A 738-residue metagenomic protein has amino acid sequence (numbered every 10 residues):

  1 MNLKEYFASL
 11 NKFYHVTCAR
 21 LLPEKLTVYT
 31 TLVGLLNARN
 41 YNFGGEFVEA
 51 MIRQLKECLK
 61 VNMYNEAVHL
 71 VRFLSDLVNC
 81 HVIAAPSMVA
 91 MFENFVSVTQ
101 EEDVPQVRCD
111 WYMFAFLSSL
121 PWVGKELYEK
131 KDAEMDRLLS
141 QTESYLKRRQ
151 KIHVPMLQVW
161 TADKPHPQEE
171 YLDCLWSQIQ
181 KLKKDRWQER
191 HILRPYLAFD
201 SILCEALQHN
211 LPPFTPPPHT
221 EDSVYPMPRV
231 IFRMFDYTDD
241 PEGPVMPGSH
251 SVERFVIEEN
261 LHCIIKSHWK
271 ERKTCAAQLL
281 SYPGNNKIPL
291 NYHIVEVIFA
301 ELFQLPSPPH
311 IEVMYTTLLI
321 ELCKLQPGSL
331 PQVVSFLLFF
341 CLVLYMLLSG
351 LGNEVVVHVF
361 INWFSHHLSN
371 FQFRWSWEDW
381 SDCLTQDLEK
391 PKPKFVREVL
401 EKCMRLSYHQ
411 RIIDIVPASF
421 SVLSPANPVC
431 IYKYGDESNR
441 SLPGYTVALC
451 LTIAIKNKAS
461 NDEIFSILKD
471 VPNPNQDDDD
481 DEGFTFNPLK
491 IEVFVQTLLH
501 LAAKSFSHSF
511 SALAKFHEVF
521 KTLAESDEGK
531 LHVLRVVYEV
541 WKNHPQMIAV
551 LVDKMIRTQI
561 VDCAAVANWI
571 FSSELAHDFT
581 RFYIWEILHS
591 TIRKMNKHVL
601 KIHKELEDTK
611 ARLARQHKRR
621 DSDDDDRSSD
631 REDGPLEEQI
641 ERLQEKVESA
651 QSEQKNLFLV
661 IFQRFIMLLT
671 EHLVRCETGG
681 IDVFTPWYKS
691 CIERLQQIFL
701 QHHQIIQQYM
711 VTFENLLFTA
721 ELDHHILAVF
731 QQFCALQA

Functional and structural regions predicted by a protein language model:
M1-A738: Eukaryotic alpha-helical solenoid repeat scaffolds
